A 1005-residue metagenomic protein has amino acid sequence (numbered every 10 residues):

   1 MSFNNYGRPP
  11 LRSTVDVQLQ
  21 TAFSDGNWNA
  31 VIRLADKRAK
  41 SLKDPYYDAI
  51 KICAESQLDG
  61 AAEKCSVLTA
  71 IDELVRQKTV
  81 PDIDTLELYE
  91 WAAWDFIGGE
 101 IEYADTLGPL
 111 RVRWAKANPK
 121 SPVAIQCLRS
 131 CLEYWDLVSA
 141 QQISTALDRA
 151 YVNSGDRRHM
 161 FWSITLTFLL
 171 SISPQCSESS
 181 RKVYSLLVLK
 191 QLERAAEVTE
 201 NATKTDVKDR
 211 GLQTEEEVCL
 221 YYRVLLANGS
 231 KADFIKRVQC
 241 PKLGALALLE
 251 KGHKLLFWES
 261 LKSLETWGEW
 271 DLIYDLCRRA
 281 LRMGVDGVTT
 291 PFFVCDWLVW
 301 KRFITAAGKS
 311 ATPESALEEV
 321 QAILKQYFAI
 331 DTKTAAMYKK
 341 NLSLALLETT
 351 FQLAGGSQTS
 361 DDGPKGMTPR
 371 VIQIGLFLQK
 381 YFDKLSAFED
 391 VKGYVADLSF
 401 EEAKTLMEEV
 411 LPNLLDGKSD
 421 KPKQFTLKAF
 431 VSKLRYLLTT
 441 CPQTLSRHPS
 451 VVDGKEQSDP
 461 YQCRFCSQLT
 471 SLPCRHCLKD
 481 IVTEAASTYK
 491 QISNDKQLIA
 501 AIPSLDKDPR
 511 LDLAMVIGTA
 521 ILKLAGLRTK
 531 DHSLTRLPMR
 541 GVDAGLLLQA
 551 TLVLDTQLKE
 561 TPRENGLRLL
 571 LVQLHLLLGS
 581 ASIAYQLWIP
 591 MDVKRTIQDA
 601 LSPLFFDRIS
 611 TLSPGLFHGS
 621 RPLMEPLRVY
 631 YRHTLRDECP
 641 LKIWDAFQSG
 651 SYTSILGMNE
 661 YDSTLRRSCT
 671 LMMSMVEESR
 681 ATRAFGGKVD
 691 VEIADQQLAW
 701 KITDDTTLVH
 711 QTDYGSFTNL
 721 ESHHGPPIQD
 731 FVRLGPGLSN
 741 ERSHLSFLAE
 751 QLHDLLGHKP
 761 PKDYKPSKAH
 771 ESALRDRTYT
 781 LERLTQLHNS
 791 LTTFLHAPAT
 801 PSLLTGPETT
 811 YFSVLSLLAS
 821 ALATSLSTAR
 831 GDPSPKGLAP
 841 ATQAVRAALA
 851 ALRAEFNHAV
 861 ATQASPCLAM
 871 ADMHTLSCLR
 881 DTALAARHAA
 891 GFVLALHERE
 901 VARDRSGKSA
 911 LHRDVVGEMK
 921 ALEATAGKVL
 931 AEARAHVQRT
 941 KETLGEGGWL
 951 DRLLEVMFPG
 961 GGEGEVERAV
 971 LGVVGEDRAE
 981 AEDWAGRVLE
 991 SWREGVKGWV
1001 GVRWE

Functional and structural regions predicted by a protein language model:
M1-A61, A124, L137, R987 (+2 more regions): N-terminal alpha-helical scaffolding segments that mark the starts of alpha-solenoid/helical-repeat architectures
P9, D25, A61, T79 (+42 more regions): Alpha-solenoid helical-repeat scaffolds
P9-T14, K43-Q57, V80-D95, N118-R129 (+22 more regions): Amphipathic alpha-helical repeat scaffolds of TPR domains
N29-R38, A62-K78, E100-A115, V138-V152 (+14 more regions): Alpha-helical repeat scaffolds
I52, E90-W94, V112-V152, R157-F168 (+5 more regions): Internal alpha-helical scaffold/solenoid segments in large eukaryotic proteins
N201-L438, L752-D914, A921, T925-V929 (+4 more regions): Non-catalytic protein-protein interaction scaffold segments in large eukaryotic complex-forming proteins
G615-T793: Extended alpha-helical scaffolding regions
G948-V1000: Eukaryote-biased recognition of C-terminal alpha-helical segments
